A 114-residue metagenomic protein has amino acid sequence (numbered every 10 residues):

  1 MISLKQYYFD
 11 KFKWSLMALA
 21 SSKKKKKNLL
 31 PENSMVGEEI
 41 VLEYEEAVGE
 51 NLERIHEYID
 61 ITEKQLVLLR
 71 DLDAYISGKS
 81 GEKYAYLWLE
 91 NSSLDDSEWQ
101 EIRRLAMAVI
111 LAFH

Functional and structural regions predicted by a protein language model:
M1-G49: Short terminal alpha-helical segments
L4-K11, V41, I55, L72 (+2 more regions): Generic intrinsically disordered, low-complexity segments enriched for polar/acidic and small residues
L16, A20, D73-I76, S80 (+1 more regions): A structural signal for well-ordered alpha-helices, especially hydrophobic packing surfaces of coiled-coils
K24-N28, W88, H114: Short, flexible helix-adjacent loops and helix caps
V36, E43-Y44, A85-L89, E101 (+1 more regions): Aromatic-residue detector
G49-R104: Amphipathic protein-protein interaction modules
L105-V109: Amphipathic alpha-helical segments that form well-ordered structural scaffolds and often line/cohere around active
